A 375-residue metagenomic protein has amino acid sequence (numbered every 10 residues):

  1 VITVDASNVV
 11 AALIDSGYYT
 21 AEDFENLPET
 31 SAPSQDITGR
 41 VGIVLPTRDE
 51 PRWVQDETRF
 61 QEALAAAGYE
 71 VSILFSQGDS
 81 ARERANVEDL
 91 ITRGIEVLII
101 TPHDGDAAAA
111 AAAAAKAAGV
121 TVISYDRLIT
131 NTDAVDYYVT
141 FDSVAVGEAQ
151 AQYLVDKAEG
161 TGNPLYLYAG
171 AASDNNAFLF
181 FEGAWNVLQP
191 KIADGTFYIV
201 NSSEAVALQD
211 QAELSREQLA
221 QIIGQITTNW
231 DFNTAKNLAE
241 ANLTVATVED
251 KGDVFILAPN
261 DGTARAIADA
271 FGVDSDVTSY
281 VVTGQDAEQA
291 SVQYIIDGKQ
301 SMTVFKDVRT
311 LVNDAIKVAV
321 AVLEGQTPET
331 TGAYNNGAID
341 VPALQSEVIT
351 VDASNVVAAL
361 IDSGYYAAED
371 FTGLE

Functional and structural regions predicted by a protein language model:
V1-E375: A residue-level marker of the well-folded mature domains of exported/periplasmic proteins
